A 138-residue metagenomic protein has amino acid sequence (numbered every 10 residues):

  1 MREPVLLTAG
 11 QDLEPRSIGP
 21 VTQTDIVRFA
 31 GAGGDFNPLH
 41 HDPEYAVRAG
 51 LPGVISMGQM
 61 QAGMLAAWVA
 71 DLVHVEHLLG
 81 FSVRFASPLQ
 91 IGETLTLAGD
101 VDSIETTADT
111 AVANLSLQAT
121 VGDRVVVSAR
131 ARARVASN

Functional and structural regions predicted by a protein language model:
M1-H77: Hot-dog-fold acyl-thioester-processing enzymes
M1-P15, P88-N138: HotDog/MaoC-like acyl-thioester-processing domains
N37-L39, L51, L79-G80, F85-A86 (+2 more regions): Short, intrinsically disordered/low-complexity patches at protein termini and at juxtamembrane boundaries
L39-E44, L79-F81, A108-D109, D123-V125: Glycine-rich loops and low-complexity Gly/Arg-rich segments that provide flexible linkers or classic glycine-based
V69-L97: Mid-chain, well-packed structural core segment of small domains
